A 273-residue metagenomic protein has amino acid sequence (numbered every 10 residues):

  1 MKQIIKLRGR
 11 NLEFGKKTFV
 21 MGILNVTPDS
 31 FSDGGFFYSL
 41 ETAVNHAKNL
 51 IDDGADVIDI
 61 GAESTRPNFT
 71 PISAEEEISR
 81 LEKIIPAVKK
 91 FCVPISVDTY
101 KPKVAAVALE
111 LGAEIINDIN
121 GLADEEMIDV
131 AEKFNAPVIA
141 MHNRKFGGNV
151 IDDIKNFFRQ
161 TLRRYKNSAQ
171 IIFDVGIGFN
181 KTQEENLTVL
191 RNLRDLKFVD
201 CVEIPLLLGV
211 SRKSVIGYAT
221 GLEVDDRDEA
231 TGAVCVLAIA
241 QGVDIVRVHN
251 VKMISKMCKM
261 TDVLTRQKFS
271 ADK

Functional and structural regions predicted by a protein language model:
M1-K16, L50: N-terminal carbohydrate-binding accessory modules
L7-R8, S32-H46, T65-K83, A87 (+5 more regions): Active-site-adjacent loop and "lid" segments of alpha/beta metabolic enzymes
E13, T18-E41: N-terminal binding-site loop/beta-alpha segment at the start of enzyme catalytic domains that lines or forms
F19-M21, Q170, P205: Structural motif
L24, G54, I116: Conserved hydrophobic/aromatic pocket- or pore-lining residues that grip, position, or stack substrates in active sites
N45-G61, Q241: Catalytic domains of carbohydrate-active enzymes, especially glycoside hydrolases
